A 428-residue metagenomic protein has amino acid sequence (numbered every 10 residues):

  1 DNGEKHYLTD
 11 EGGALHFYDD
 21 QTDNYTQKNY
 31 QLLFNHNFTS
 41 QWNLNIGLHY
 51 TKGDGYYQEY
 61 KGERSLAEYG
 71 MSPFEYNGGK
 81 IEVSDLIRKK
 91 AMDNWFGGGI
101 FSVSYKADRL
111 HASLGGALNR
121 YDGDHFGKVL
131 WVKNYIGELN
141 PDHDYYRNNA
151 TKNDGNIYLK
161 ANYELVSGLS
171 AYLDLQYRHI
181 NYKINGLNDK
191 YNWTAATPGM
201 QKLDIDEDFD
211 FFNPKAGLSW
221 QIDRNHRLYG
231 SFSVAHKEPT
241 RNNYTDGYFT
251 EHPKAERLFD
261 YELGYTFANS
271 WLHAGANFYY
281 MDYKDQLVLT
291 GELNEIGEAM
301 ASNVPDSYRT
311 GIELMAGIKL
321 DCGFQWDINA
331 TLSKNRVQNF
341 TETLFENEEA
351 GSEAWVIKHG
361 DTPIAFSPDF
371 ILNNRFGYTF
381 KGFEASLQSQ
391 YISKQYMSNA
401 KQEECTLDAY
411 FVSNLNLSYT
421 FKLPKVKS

Functional and structural regions predicted by a protein language model:
D1-L8, Y60-M71, K128-E138, L187-T197 (+8 more regions): Flexible, surface-exposed loop regions and adjacent strand-edge segments of Gram-negative outer-membrane beta-barrel
L15-D20, N29, L33, V83-K90 (+9 more regions): Extracellular loop and loop/strand-boundary signature of outer-membrane beta-barrel proteins
N24-K28, D93-G97, T151-G155, D208-F212 (+6 more regions): Residues that define the transmembrane beta-barrel architecture of outer-membrane proteins
N24-W193, S219-Q221, S231, L272-F278 (+1 more regions): Face-selective signature of the C-terminal outer-membrane beta-barrel domain
Y30-H36, I46, G99-Y105, I157-Y163 (+8 more regions): Residues on the lipid-exposed face of transmembrane beta-strands in outer-membrane beta-barrel proteins
N37, Q41-H49, S219-Q221, R227-K237 (+4 more regions): Membrane-embedded beta-barrel scaffold of Gram-negative outer-membrane proteins
Y50-D54, A107, L118-D122, Y177-K183 (+8 more regions): Transmembrane beta-strands of outer-membrane beta-barrel pores
S167, Y280-D282, S302-N399: Gram-negative outer-membrane beta-barrel transporters
